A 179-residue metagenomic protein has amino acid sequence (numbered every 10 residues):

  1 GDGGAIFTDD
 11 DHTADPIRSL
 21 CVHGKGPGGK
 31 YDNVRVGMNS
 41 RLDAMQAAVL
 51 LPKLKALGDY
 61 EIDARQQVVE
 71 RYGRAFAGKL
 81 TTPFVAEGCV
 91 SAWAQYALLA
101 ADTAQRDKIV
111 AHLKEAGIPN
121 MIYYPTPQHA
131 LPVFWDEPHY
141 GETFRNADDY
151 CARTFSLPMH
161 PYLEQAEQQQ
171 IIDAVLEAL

Functional and structural regions predicted by a protein language model:
G1-I6: Glycine-rich phosphate-binding loop of ATP-grasp-fold ATP-dependent ligases
D9-L179: PLP-dependent aminotransferase class I/II
